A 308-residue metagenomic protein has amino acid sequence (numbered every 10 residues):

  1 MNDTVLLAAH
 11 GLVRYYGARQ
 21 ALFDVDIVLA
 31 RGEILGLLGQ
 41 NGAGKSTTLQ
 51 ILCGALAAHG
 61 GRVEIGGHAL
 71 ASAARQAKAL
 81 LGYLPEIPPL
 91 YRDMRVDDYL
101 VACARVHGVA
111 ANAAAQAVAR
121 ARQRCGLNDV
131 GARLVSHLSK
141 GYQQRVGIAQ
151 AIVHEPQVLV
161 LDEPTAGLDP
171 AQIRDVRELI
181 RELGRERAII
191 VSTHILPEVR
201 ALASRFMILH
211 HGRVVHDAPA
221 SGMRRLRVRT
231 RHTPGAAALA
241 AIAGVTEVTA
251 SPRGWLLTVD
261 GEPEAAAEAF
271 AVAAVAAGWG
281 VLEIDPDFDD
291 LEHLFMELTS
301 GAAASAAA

Functional and structural regions predicted by a protein language model:
M1-V13, G301-A308: ABC-family P-loop ATPase nucleotide-binding domain
T4-A9, R14-H210, V214: ABC transporter nucleotide-binding domains
R31, D129, T230-H232, G261-E262 (+1 more regions): Non-catalytic surface loops within mature trypsin-like serine protease
S72, Y91, P197, T233-P234 (+2 more regions): Short alpha-helical
A102, R120, A237, V272 (+1 more regions): Surface-exposed charge patches
G126, G244-T249, G280-D285: A short linear hydrophobic-aromatic micro-motif
D175-D260: ABC transporter nucleotide-binding domain
E262-A308: C-terminal coupling/interaction segments
